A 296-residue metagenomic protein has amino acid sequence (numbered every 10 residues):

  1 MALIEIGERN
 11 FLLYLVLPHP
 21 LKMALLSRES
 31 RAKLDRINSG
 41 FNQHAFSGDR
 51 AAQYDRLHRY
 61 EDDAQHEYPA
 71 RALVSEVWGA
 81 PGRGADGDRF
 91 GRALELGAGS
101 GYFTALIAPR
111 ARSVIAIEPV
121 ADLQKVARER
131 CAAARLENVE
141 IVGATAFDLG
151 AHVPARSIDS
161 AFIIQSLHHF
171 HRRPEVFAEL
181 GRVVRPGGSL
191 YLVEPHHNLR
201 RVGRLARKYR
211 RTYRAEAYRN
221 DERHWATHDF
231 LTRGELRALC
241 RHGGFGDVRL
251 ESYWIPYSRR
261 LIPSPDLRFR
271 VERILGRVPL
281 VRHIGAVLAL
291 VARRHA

Functional and structural regions predicted by a protein language model:
A2-D88: Conserved class I S-adenosyl-L-methionine
P20-K22, G234, A238, R249-A296: A C-terminal cap/extension of S-adenosyl-L-methionine-dependent methyltransferases that defines the acceptor-substrate
R89-G99: Conserved class I S-adenosyl-L-methionine
S100-L149: Class I SAM-dependent methyltransferase SAM/SAH-binding core
G150-S160: A short acidic, Gly/Pro-enriched loop at the edge of an enzyme's catalytic core that lines a small-molecule cofactor
P174-P186: A short glycine-rich, Lys/Arg-flanked "PGG" loop and its adjoining helix->strand segment in the class I
Y191-A215: Conserved class I S-adenosyl-L-methionine
R219-E235: Acceptor-substrate binding/catalytic loop of class I
